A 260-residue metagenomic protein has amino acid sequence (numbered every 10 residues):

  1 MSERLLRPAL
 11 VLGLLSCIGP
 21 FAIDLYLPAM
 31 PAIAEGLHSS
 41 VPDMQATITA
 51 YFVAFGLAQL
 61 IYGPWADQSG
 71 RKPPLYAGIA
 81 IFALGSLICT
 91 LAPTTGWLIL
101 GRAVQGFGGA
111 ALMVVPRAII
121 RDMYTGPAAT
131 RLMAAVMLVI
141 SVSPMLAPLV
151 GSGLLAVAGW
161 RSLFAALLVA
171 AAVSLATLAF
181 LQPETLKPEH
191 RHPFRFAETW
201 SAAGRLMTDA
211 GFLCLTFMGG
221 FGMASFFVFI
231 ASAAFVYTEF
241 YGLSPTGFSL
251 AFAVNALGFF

Functional and structural regions predicted by a protein language model:
D24, F52-L60, P144-M145, A256-F260: Residue-level signature of mid-helix packing/kink "hotspots" within the transmembrane helices of 12-pass Major
A29-L57: Extracellular/periplasmic helix-loop-helix junction of adjacent transmembrane segments in MFS-like secondary
G36-H38, G70, L91-W97, G108 (+2 more regions): Helix-breaking motifs and short loop linkers at transmembrane-helix boundaries and internal kinks in secondary membrane
L57-G96: Conserved MFS/SLC helix-loop-helix module at the cytosolic interface between two early adjacent transmembrane helices
G96-R102, C214-L215: Short hydrophobic/alpha-helical segments at membrane-entry points of transmembrane helices in Major Facilitator
W97, G126-P127, A134-F180: Helix-loop-helix hairpin linking two adjacent transmembrane segments in secondary transporters
G101-I140: Cytoplasmic helix-loop-helix junction between adjacent transmembrane helices in 12-TM secondary transporters
T185-L215: Juxtamembrane intracellular "pre-TM" segments in multi-pass secondary transporters
